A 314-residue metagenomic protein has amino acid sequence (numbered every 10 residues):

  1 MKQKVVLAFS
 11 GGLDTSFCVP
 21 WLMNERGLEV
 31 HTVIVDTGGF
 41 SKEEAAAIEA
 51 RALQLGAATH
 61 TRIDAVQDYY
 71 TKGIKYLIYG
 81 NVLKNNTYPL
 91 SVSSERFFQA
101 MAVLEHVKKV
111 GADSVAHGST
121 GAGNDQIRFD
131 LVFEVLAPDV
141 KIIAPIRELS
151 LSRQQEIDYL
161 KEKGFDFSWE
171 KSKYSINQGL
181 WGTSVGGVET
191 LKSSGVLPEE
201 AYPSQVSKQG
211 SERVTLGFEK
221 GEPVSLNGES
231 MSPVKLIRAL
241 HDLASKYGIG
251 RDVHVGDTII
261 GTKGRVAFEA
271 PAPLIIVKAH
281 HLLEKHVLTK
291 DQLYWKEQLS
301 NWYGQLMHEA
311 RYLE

Functional and structural regions predicted by a protein language model:
K2-E314: Nucleotide-activated chemistry modules centered on ATP-dependent adenylation/adenylyltransferase
